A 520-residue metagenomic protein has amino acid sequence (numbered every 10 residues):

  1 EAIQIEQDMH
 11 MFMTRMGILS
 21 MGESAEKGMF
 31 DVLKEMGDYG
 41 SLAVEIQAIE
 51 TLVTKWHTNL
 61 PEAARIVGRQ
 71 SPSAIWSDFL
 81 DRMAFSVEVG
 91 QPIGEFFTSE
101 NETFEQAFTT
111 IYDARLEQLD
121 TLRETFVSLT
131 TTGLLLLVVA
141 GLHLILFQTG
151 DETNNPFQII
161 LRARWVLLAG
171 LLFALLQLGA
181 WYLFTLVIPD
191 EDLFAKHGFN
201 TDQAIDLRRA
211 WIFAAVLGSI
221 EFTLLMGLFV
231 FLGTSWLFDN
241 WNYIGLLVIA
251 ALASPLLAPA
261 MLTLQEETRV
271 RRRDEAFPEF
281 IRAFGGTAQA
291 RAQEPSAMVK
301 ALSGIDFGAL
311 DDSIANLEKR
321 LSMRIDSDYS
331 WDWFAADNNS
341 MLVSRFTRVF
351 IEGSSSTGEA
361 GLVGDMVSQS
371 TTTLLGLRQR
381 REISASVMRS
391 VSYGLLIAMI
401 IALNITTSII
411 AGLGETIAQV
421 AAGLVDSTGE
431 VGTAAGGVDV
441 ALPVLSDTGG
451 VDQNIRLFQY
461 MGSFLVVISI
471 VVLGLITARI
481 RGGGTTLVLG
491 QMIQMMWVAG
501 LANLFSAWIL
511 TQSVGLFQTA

Functional and structural regions predicted by a protein language model:
E1, F184-W241, A250-R271, G414 (+1 more regions): Membrane-interfacial amphipathic helices
E1-G68, D78, G227-A335, R345-E352 (+4 more regions): Juxtamembrane/interface alpha-helical elements of multi-pass membrane proteins
A2, S86, P255-E266, V270 (+5 more regions): Alpha-helical transmembrane segments
M13-L33, T58-Q70, A74-A114, L129-V139 (+7 more regions): Hydrophobic alpha-helical segments characteristic of transmembrane helices
D113-Y182, G218-T223, L377-G437, A441-L445 (+2 more regions): Bilayer-spanning, highly hydrophobic alpha-helical transmembrane segments
R164-L172, I212, N240-A250, G462-S463: Alpha-helical transmembrane segments of polytopic membrane proteins
F194-F213, A283-G286, I476-M496: Cytoplasmic juxtamembrane regions at transmembrane-helix boundaries
F505-A520: Juxtamembrane boundary at the C-terminal end of a transmembrane helix
